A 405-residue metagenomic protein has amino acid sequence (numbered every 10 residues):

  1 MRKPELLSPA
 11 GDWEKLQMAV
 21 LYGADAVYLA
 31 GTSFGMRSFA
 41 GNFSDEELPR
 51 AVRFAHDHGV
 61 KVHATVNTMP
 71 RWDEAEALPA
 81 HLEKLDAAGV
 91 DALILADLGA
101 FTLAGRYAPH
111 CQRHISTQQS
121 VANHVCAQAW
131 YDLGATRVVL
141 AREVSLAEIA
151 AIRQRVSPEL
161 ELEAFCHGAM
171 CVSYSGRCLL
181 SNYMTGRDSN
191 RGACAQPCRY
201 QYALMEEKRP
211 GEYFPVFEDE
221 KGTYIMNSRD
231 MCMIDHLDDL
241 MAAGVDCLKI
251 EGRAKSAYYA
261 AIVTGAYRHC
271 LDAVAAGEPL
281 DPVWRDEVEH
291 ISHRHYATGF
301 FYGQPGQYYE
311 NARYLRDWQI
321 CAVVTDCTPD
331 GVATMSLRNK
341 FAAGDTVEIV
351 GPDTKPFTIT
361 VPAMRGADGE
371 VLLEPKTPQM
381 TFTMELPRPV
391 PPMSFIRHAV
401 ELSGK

Functional and structural regions predicted by a protein language model:
M1-A10, K15-L21, A26-L29, S33 (+6 more regions): Surface-exposed amphipathic alpha-helical tracts and adjacent flexible/coil segments at the periphery of soluble enzymes
R37-H56: Glycine-rich, positively charged N-terminal anion/phosphate-binding segment
E76, C111-A122: Gly/Gly-Pro- and Ser/Thr-rich, intrinsically disordered tail segments characteristic of DNA damage-repair and tolerance
G99-A100: Alpha-helix capping/helix-boundary segments
A108: Conserved phosphotransfer cores of two-component systems
